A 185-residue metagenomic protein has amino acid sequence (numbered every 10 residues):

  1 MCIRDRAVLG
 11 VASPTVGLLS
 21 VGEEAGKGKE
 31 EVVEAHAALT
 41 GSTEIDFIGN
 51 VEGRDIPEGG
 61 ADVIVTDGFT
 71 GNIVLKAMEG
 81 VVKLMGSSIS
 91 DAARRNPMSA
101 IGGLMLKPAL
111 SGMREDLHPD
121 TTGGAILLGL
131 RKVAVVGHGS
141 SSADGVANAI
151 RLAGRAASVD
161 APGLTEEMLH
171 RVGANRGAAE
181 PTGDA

Functional and structural regions predicted by a protein language model:
M1-I3: Short, small-residue-biased leader/transition segments that mark boundaries at the very start of proteins
R6-V11: Arginine/glycine-rich "motif VI" loop of SF2 helicases in the C-terminal RecA-like domain
P14: C-terminal binding/interaction regions
L18-G22: Short, structured patches in soluble enzyme cores that scaffold and shape functional sites
E23-D62, A161-R171, N175-E180: Accessory alpha-helical/coil subdomains and C-terminal extensions that flank or cap enzyme catalytic cores
G60-I64, G68-D184: Glycine-rich phosphate/nucleotide-binding loop
